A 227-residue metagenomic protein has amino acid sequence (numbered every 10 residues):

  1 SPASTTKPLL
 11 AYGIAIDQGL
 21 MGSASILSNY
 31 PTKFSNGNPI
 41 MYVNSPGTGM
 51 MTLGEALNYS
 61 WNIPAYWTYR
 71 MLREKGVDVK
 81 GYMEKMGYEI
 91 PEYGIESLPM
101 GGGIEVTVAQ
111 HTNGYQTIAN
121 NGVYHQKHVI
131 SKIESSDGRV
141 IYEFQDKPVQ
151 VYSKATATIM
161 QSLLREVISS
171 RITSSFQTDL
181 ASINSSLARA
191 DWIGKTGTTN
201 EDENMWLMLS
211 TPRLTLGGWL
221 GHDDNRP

Functional and structural regions predicted by a protein language model:
S1, T107-N113, T117-P227: A penicillin-recognizing enzyme superfamily signal
P2-L27, A56, G114-I118, M160 (+1 more regions): Active-site SXXK
P2-T6, S45-G49, L53, L57 (+5 more regions): Secondary-structure capping and boundary motifs in well-ordered enzyme cores
L10-A11, D78-V79, M83, A188: Generic structural signal for hydrophobic residues
Q18-G22, P64, L72, M86-I90 (+3 more regions): A generic secondary-structure signal for well-formed alpha-helical elements
L20-V79, I95, S136-E166: Conserved catalytic neighborhood of penicillin-recognizing serine enzymes
I26, E55, A65-T68, Y82 (+6 more regions): Structural recognition of the beta-strand scaffold that forms the well-ordered cores of secreted hydrolase catalytic
P39-M41, S45, R73-N113: Mid-domain, small-residue-enriched loop/turn segments at the edges of structured enzyme/sensor domains
